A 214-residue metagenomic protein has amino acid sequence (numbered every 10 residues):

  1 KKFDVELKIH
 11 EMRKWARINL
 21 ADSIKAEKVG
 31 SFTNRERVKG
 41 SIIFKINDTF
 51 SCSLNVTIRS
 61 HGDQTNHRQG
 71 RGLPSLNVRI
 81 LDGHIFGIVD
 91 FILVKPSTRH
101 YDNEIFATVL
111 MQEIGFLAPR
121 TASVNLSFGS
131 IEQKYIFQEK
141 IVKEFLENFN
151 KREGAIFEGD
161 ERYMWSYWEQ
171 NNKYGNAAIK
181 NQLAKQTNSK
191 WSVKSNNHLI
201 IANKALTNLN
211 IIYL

Functional and structural regions predicted by a protein language model:
K1-N55: Regulatory N- and C-terminal appendages and interdomain linkers associated with kinase/kinase-like NTP transferase
R35-E36, Q69-G72, I85-G87, L117-A118 (+2 more regions): Extracellular/periplasmic catalytic domains that process cell-envelope and extracellular macromolecules
R37-S41, S53-N55, L73-S75, D90 (+5 more regions): Extracellular structured ligand-interaction cores
V38-I92, S97: Conserved oxyanion/phosphate-binding beta-strand-loop segments in alpha/beta enzyme cores
S51-N55, S127-S130, N148-K151, G159-R162: Carboxylate/His-rich catalytic cores and anion/metal-binding grooves
F86-Q133, S192-V193, N197-L214: A conserved hydrophobic secondary-structure block that centers on an alpha-helix together with its immediately flanking
Q138: Gly/Thr-rich phosphate-binding loop signature of adenosyl cofactor/nucleotide-binding cores
V142-L214: ATP-dependent phospho-/nucleotidyl transfer catalytic cores
